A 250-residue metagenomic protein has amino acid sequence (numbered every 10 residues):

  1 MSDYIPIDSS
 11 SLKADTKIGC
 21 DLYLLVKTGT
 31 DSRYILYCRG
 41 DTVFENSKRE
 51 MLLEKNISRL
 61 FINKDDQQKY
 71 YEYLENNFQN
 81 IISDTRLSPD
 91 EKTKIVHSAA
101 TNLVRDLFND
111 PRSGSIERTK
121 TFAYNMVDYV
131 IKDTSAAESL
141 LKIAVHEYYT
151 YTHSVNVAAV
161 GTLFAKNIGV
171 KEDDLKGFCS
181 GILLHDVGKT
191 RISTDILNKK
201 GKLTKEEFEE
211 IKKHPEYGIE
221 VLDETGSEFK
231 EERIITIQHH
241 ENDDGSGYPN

Functional and structural regions predicted by a protein language model:
M1-A144, Y148-Y149: Non-catalytic interface/linker regions that flank or bridge core catalytic/transmembrane domains
S98-N250: Histidine- and acidic-residue-rich, metal-dependent catalytic cores
